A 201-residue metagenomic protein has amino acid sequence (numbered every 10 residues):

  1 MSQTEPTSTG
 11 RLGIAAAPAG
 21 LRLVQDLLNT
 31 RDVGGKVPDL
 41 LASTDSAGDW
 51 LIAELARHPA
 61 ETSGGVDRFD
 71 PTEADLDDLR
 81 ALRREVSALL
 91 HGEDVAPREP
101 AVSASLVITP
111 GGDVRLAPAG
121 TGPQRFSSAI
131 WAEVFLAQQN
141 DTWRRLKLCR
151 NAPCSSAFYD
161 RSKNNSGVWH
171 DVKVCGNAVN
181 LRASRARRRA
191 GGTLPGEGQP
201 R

Functional and structural regions predicted by a protein language model:
M1-L148, A152-Y159, T193-R201: Short helix-coil boundary/hinge micro-motifs
R80-R83, S87, G167-V168, A178 (+1 more regions): Short, cationic motifs built from Arg/Lys/His that form the positively charged side of catalytic pockets
L146-N151, G167, V172, A178: Residues immediately within or flanking Cys/His clusters that coordinate Zn2+ in small zinc-binding modules
D160-G167: Short linker/helix segments within small regulatory modules
N165, K173-G192: Basic DNA-binding region of bZIP-type proteins
